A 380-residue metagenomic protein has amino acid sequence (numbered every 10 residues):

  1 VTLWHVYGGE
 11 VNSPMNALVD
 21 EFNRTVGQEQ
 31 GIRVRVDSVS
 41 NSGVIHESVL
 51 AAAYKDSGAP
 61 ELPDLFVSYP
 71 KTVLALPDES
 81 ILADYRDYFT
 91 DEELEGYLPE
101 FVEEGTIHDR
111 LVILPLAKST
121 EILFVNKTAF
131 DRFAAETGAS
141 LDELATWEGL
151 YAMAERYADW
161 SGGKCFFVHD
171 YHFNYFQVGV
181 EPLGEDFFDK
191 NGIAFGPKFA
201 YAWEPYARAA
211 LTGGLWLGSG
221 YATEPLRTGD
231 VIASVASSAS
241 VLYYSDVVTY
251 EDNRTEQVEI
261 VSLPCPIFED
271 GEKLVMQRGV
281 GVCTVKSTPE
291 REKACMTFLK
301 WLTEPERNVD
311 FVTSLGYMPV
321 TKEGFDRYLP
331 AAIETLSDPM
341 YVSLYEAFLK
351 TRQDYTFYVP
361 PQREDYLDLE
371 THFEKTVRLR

Functional and structural regions predicted by a protein language model:
G9-R33: Short, polar/charged alpha-helical segment
Q28-Y97, R132-F133, I232-A233, E251-R254: Extracytoplasmic "Venus flytrap"/periplasmic binding protein-like
S68-I122, E148-Y151, Q257-P266: Hinge/lid segment of periplasmic solute-binding proteins
R86-Y97, D142-E143, E185-A202, Y250-N253 (+2 more regions): Short, solvent-exposed loop/beta-turn-alpha elements that line the ligand-binding surface or hinge of extracytoplasmic
H108-L116, E121, E148-F195, V231-A233: Extracytoplasmic/periplasmic solute-binding protein
Y151-R156, D189-G220, L263-C265: Glycine-centered hinge/linker elements that transmit conformational signals in sensory and ligand-binding systems
R208-G214, E251-G324, Y358: Extracytoplasmic/periplasmic substrate-recognition and gating elements
I260-C265, V312-L379: Long, aromatic- and glycine/proline-rich binding clefts that accommodate carbohydrate-like moieties
